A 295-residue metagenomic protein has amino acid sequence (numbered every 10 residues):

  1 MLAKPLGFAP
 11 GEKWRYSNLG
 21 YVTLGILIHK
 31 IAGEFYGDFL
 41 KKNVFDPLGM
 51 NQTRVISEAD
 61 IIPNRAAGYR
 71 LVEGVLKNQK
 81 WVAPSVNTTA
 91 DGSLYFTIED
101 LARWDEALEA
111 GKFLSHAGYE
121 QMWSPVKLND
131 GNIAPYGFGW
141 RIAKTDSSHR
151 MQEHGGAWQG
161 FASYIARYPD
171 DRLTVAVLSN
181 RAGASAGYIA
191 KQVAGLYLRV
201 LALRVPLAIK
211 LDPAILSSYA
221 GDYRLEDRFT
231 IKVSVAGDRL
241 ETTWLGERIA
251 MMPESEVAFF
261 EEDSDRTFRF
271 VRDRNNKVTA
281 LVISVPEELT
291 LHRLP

Functional and structural regions predicted by a protein language model:
M1-N18, A32-F35, K42, A59-V82: Active-site-proximal loop and beta-strand segments within enzyme catalytic domains
A3, N51-R54: Hydrophobic, small-residue-rich alpha-helical packing segments that form membrane-like cores
A9-E12, I26-L27, A90: A short, structure-level motif marking secondary-structure boundaries and short turns
A9-P10, T53-S57, H116-A117: Short, hydrophobic secondary-structure boundary micro-motifs
G20-G25, A102: Well-ordered alpha-helical segments within folded domains of soluble proteins
H29-E34, D38-K42, D46, V72-P295: Catalytic loop of the DD-peptidase/beta-lactamase superfamily, centered on the K-T-G motif and neighboring
T53-A67, I133-G139: Charged/polar, low-hydrophobicity segments characteristic of intrinsically disordered regions and flexible loops
